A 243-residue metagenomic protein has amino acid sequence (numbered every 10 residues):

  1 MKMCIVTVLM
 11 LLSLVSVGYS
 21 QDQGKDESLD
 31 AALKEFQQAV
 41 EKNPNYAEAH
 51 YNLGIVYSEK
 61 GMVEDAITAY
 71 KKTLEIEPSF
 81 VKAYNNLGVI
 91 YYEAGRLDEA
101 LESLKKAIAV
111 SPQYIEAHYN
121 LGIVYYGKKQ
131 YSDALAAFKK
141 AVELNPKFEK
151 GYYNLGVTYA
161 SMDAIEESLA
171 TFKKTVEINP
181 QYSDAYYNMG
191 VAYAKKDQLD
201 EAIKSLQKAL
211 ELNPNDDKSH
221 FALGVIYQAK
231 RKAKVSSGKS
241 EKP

Functional and structural regions predicted by a protein language model:
M1-I5: Positively charged n-region of N-terminal signal peptides that target proteins for export
T7-L14: Bacterial N-terminal signal peptides
V17-N52: N-terminal leader/linker segments that initiate helical-solenoid repeat arrays
G24-Q38, K60-K72, K82, E93-A109 (+5 more regions): Structural signature of tandem alpha-helical TPR/SEL1-like repeats, specifically the intra-repeat loop/turn
A47-E48, V81-K82, I115-E116, E149-K150 (+2 more regions): Helix-start (N-cap) detector for alpha-helical repeat units in TPR-like alpha-solenoids, especially tetratricopeptide
